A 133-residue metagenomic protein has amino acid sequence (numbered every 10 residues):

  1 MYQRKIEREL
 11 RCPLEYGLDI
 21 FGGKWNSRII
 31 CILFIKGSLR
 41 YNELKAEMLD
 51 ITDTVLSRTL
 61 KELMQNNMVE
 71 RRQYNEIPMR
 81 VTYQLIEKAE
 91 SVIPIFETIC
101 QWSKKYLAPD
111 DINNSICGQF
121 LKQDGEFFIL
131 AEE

Functional and structural regions predicted by a protein language model:
M1-E9, Q65, E70, E87-K88 (+1 more regions): C-terminal regulatory/oligomerization modules of transcriptional regulators
R8, C12-V55, T82: N-terminal helix-turn-helix DNA-binding core of bacterial DNA-binding proteins
Y16-I20, K45-E47, R71, L107-N114: Non-catalytic interaction surface on structured domains
L56, L60-L63: Basic amphipathic alpha-helical segments that dock to polyanions
M64-Q84: Beta-hairpin "wing" of winged helix-turn-helix
